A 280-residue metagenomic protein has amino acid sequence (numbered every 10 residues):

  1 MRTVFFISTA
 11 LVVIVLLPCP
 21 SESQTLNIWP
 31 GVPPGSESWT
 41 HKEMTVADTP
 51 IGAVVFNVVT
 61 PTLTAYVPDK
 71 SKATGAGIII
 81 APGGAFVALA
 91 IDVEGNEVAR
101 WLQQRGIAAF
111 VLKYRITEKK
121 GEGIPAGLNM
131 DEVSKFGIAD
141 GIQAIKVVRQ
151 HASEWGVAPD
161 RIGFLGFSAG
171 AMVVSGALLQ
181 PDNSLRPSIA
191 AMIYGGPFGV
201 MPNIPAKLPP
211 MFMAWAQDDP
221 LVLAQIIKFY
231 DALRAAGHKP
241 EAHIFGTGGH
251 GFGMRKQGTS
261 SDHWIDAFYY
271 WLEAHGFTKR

Functional and structural regions predicted by a protein language model:
I7-L16: Bacterial N-terminal signal peptides
V32, Q217-P220, G248-G249: Acidic beta-to-alpha connecting loop that harbors the catalytic carboxylate
V32-I78, G83-W155, G258-S260: Serine-hydrolase catalytic machinery in alpha/beta-hydrolase-like enzymes
A81, I193, F245-G248: Alpha/beta-hydrolase
K135-L208: Primarily recognizes the serine-hydrolase "nucleophile elbow" in alpha/beta-hydrolase and SGNH/GDSL folds
M213-W215: Short beta-strand/loop motif that positions the catalytic acidic residue of the alpha/beta-hydrolase fold
P220-I226: Conserved alpha/beta-hydrolase "acid-adjacent" motif
A236-R280: C-terminal catalytic histidine-bearing segment of alpha/beta-hydrolase fold enzymes
